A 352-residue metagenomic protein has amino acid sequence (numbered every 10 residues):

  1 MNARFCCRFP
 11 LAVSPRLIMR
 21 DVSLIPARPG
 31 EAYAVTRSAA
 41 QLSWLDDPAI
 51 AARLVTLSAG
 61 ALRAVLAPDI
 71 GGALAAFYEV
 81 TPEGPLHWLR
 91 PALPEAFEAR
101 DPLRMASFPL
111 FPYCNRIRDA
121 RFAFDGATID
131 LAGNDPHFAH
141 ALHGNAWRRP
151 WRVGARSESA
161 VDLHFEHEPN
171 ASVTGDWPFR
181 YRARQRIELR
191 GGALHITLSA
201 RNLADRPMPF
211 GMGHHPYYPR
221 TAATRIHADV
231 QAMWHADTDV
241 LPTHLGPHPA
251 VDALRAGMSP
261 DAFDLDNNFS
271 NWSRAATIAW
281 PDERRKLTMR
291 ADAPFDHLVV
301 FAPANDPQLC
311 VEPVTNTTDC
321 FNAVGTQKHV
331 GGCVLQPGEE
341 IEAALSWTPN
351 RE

Functional and structural regions predicted by a protein language model:
C6-C7: Cysteine-centered motifs
R20-D135, R274-F295, E339-N350: Beta-strand-rich N-terminal accessory domains
S23-I25, T36, D130, P207-P209 (+1 more regions): Active-site/ligand-binding surface loops and adjacent short beta/alpha elements that line catalytic pockets across
Y33-L45, A49, S58, A127 (+1 more regions): Extended, loop-rich substrate-binding clefts of extracytoplasmic carbohydrate-active enzymes
L57, A64, P68, H167-F210 (+1 more regions): Acidic, contiguous internal or C-terminal segments within carbohydrate-active enzymes that form a structured patch used
L62, H140-G154, R225-I226, L254 (+1 more regions): Acidic/His-leaning functional-site neighborhoods
G331-E340: Intrinsically disordered, low-complexity Pro/Gly/Ser/Thr-rich segments with frequent PxxP/GP/PP motifs and embedded
